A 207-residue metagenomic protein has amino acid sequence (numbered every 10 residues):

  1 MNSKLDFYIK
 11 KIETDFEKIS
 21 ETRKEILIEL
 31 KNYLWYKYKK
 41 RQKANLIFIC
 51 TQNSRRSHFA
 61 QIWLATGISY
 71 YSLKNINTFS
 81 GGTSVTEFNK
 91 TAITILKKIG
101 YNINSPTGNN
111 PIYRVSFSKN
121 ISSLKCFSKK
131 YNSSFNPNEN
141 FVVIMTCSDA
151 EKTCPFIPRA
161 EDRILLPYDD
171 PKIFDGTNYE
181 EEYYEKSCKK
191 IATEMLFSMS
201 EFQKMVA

Functional and structural regions predicted by a protein language model:
N2-A207: Short polar/charged helix/loop
